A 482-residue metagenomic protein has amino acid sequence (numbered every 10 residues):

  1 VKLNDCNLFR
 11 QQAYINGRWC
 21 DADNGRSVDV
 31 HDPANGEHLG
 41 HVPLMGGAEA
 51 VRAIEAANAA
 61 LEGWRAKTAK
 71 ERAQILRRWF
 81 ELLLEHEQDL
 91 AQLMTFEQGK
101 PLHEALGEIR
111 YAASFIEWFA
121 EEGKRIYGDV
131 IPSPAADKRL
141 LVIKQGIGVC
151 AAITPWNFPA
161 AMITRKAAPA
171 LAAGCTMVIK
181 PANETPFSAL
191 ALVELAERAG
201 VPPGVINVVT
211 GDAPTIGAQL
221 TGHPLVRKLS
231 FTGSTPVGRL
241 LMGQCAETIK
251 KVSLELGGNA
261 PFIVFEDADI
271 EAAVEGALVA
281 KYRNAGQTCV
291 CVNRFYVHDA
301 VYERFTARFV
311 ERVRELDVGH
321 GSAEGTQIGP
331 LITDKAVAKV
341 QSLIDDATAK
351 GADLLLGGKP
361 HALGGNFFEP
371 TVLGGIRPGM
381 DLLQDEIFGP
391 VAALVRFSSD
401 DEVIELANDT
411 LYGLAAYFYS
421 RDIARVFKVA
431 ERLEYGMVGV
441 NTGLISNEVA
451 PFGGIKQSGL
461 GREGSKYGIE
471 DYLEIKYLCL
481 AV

Functional and structural regions predicted by a protein language model:
V1-A34: Hydrophobic face of amphipathic alpha-helices that form TPR/SEL1-like repeat modules and related alpha-solenoid
N35-H41, V226, I263, D317 (+4 more regions): Conserved C-terminal structural/oligomerization subdomain of aldehyde/semialdehyde dehydrogenase
G36, R72, M94, I116 (+10 more regions): Residue-level signal for inorganic ion chemistry
E37-I126, D137: Glycine-rich loop-to-alpha-helix module at the N-terminal edge of alpha/beta enzyme cores
L39-M45, A60-A66, A152, F262-F265 (+5 more regions): Short, well-ordered beta-strand elements within core beta-sheets of diverse protein domains
L61, R65, F80-E87, A91 (+19 more regions): Structural signal for hydrophobic packing residues in well-ordered secondary-structure cores of soluble enzyme domains
G128-A272, F397: Rossmann-like NAD(P) dinucleotide-binding subdomain of oxidoreductase/dehydrogenase enzymes
K228, P236-R377, V440: ALDH superfamily catalytic-core signature
